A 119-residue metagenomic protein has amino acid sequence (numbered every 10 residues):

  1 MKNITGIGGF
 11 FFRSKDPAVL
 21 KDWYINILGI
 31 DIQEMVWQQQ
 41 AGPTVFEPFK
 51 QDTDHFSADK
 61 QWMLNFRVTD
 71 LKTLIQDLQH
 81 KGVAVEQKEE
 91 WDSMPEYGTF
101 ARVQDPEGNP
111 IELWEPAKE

Functional and structural regions predicted by a protein language model:
M1-G6, Q76-E119: Vicinal oxygen chelate
K2-E47: Core segments of cupin and vicinal oxygen chelate
G8-G9, Q61-L64: Short active-site oxyanion
K15-P17, V68-K72: Helix N-cap motif at beta-to-alpha junctions
V19-K21, M63, F100: Secondary-structure boundary/capping motif
L20-W23, K72-D77: Short amphipathic alpha-helices within nucleic acid-binding modules
L28-W62, V103-P106, P110-P116: Conserved short beta-strand elements that form part of the metal-binding/catalytic scaffold of enzyme active sites
